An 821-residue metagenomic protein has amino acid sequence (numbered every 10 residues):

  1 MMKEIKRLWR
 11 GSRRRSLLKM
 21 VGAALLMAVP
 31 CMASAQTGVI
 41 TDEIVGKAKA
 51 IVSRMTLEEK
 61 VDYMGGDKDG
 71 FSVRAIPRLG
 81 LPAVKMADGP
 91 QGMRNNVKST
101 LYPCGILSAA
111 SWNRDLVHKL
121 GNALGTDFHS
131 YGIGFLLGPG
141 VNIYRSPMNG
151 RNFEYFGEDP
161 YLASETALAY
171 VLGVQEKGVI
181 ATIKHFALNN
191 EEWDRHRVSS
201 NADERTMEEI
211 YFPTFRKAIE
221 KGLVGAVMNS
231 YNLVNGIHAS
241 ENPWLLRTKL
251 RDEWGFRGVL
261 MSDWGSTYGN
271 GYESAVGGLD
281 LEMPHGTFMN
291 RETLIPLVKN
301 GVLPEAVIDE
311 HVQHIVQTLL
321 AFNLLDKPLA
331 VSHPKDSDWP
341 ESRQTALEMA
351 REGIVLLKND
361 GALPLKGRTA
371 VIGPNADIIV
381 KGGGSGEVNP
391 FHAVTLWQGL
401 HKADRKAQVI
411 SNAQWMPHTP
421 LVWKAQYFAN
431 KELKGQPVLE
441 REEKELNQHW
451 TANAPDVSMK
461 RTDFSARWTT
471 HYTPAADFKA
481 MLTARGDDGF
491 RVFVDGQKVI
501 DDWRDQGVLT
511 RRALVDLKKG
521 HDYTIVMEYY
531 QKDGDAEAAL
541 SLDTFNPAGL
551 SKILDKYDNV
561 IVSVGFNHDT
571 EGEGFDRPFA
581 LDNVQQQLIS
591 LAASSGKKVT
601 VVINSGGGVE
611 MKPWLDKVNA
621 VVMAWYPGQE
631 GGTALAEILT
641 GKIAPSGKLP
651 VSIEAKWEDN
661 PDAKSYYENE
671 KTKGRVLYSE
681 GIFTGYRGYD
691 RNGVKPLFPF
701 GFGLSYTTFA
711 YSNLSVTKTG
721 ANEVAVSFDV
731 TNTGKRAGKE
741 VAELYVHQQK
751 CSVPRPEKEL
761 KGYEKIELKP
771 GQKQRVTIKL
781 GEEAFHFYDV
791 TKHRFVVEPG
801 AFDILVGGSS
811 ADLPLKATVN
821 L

Functional and structural regions predicted by a protein language model:
E4, L8-W9, C31-V790, V796-S810 (+1 more regions): Glycoside hydrolase catalytic-domain context in secreted enzymes
E4-G22: Bacterial N-terminal signal peptides that target proteins for export
V21-P30: Hydrophobic helical h-region of N-terminal Sec-dependent signal peptides in bacterial secretory/periplasmic proteins
L813: Conserved glycine-rich phosphate/nucleotide-binding loop and adjacent Mg2+-coordinating catalytic segment
